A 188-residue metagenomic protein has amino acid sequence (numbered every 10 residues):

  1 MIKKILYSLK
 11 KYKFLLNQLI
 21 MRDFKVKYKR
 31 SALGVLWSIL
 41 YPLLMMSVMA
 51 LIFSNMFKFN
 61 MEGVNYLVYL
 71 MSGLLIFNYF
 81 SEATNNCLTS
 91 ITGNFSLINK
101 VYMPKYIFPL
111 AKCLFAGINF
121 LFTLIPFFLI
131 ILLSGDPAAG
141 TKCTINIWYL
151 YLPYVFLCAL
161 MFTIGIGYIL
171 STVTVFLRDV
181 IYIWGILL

Functional and structural regions predicted by a protein language model:
M1-L188: Hydrophobic transmembrane alpha-helices and immediately adjacent juxtamembrane helices of multi-pass inner-membrane
